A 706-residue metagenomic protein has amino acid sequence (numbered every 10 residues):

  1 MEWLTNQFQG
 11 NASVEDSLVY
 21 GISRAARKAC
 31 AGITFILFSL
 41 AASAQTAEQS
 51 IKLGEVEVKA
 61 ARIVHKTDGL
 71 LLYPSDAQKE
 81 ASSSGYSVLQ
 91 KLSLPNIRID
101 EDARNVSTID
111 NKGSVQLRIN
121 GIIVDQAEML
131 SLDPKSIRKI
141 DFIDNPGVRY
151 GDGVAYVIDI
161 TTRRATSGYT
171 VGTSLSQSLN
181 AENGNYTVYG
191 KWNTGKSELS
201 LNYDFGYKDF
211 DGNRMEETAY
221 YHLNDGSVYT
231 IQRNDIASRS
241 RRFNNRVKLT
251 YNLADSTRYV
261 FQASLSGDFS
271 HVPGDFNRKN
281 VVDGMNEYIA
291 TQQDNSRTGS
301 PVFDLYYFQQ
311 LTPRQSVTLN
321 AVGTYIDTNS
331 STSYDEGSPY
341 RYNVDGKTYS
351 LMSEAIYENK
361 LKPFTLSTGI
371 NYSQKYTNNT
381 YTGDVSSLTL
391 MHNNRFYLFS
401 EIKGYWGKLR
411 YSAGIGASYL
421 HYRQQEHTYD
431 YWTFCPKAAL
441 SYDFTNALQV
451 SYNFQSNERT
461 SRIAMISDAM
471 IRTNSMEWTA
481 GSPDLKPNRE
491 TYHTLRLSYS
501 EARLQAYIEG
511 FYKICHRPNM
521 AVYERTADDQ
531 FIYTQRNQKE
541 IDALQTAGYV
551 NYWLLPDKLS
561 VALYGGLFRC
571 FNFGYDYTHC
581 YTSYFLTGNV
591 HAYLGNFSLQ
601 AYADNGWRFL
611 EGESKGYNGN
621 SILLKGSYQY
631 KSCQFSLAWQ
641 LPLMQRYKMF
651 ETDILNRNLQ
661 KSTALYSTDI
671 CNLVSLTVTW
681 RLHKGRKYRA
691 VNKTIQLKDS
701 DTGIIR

Functional and structural regions predicted by a protein language model:
Q45-Q78, D102-R104: Short, acidic, small-residue-rich periplasmic hinge/interaction motif at the N-terminus of Gram-negative outer-membrane
E55, G85-Q90, R104-S107, A127 (+3 more regions): N-terminal periplasmic accessory domains that precede and gate Gram-negative outer-membrane beta-barrel machines
Y86-I122: Extracytoplasmic beta-strand/coil segments of soluble accessory domains associated with Gram-negative outer-membrane
N120-V148: Short acidic/polar hinge/loop motifs at secondary-structure boundaries that mediate gating or recognition
A155-S174, D275-N277, A321-Y325, L366-Y376 (+4 more regions): Surface-exposed extracellular loop regions of Gram-negative outer-membrane beta-barrel proteins
K208-T318, V322-Y349, Y376, M391 (+5 more regions): Flexible loop and strand-edge segments within Gram-negative outer membrane beta-barrel domains
S350-M352, Y397, S482, K486 (+2 more regions): Outer membrane beta-barrel strand-and-loop segments of large Gram-negative receptors, especially TonB-dependent
Y429, L448, E458-Y507, I514-H516 (+3 more regions): Outer-membrane beta-barrel signature, preferentially recognizing the C-terminal barrel domain of Gram-negative
